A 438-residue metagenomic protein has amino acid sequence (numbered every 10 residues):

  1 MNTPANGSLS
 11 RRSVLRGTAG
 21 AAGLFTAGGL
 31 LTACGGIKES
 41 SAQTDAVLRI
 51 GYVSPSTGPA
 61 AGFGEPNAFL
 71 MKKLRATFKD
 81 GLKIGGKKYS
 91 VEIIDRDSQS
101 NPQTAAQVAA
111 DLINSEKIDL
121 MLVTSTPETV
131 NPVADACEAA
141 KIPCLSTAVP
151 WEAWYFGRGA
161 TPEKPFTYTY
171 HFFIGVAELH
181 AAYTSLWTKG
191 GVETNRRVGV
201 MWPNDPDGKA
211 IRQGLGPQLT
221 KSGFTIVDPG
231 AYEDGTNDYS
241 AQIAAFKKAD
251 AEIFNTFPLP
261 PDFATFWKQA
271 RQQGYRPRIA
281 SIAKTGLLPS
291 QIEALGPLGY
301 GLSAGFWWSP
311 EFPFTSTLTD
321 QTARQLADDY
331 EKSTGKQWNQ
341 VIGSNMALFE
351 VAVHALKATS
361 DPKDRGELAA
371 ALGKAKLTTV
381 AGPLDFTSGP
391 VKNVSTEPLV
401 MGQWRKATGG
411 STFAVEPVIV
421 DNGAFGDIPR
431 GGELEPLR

Functional and structural regions predicted by a protein language model:
M1-S13, G20-G29: N-terminal secretory signal peptides
T32-A33: C-terminal motif of bacterial Sec signal peptides marking the signal peptidase cleavage site
I37-Q43, G62-F69, G81-G159, F172 (+2 more regions): Beta-alpha junction/loop-to-helix N-cap segments that form part of ligand/metal-binding clefts
L48-L74, R96-Q103, S125-T126, M201-A210 (+3 more regions): Extracytoplasmic "Venus flytrap"
I118-D228, I279-A304: Extracytoplasmic ligand/sensor domains, especially the bilobed periplasmic-binding protein
W151, A270-M346, A358-T359, E416 (+1 more regions): Extracellular/periplasmic periplasmic-binding protein-like sensory domains
I211-E311: Extracellular/periplasmic bilobed ligand-binding domains
G373-R438: Solvent-exposed, acidic/polar segments of extracytosolic/periplasmic ligand-binding ectodomains
